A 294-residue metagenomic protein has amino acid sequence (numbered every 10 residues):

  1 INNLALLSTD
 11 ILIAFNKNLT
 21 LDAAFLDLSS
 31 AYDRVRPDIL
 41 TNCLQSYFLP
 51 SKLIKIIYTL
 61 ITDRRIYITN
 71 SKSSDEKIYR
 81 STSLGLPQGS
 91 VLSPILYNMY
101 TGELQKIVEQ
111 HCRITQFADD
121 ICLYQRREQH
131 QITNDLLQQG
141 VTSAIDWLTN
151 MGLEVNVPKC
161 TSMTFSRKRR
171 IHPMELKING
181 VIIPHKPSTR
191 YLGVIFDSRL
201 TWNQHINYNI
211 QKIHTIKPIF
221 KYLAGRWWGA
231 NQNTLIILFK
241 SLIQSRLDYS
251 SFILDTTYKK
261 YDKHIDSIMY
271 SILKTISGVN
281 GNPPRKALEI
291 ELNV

Functional and structural regions predicted by a protein language model:
I1-L6, A23-F25, I68-L96, Y124-H130 (+3 more regions): Short, conserved non-catalytic motifs in the polymerase core
I1-P87: Conserved pre-catalytic core of RNA-dependent polymerases
L12-T20, I145-T164, L238, Y261-V294: Short, charged alpha-helical motifs in flexible N/C-terminal segments and linkers
N16, P94-Y124: Active-site palm subdomain of RNA-directed nucleic acid polymerases
D27, L44, I57, G89 (+7 more regions): Short, conserved catalytic/metal-binding micro-motifs enriched in Asp/Glu and His
S30-Y47, C122-D146: Catalytic palm subdomain of template-directed nucleic-acid polymerases, centered on the conserved carboxylate motif
K72, Q139-T142, L153-S188: Short, conserved micro-motifs composed of acidic
V181-I253: Basic, alpha-helical interaction scaffolds
